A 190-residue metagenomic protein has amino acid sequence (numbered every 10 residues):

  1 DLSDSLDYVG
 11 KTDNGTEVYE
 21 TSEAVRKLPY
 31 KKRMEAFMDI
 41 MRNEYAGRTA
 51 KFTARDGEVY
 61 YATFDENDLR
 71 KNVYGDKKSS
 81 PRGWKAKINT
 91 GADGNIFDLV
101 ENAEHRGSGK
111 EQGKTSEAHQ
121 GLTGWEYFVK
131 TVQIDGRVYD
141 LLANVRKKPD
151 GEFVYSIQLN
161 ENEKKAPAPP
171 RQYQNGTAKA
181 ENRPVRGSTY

Functional and structural regions predicted by a protein language model:
D1-Y190: Ribonuclease/tRNase effector modules and their secretory precursors
